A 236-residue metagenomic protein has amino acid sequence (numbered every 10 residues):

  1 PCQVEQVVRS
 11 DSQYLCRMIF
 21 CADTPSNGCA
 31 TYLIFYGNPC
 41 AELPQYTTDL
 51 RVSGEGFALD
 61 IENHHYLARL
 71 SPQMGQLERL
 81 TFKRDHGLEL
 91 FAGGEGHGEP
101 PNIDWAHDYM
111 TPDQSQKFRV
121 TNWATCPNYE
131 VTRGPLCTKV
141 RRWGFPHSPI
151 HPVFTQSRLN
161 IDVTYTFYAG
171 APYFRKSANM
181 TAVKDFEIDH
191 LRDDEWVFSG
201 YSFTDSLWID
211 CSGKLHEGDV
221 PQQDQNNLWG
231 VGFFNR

Functional and structural regions predicted by a protein language model:
P1-D60, S71-R84: Alpha-mannosidase-like glycoside hydrolase catalytic domains involved in N-glycan trimming, generalizing to other
C16, G75-E89, Y173-N179, D189-H190 (+2 more regions): Short, well-ordered strand-loop elements centered on a beta-strand within folded domains, enriched for acidic residues
Y32, P44-T48, L80-K83, G93 (+3 more regions): Short, solvent-exposed loop/turn and secondary-structure capping segments
P44-Q45, W123, Q156-L159, A169 (+1 more regions): Structural preference for beta-rich elements and adjacent junctions enriched in aromatics
F57-I150, T155-S157, I161-T164: Acidic-aromatic substrate-binding/catalytic surfaces of carbohydrate-active enzymes
T132-F203: Acidic, contiguous internal or C-terminal segments within carbohydrate-active enzymes that form a structured patch used
F186-L191, W196-R236: A contiguous, surface-exposed recognition patch within enzymatic or periplasmic domains that forms
